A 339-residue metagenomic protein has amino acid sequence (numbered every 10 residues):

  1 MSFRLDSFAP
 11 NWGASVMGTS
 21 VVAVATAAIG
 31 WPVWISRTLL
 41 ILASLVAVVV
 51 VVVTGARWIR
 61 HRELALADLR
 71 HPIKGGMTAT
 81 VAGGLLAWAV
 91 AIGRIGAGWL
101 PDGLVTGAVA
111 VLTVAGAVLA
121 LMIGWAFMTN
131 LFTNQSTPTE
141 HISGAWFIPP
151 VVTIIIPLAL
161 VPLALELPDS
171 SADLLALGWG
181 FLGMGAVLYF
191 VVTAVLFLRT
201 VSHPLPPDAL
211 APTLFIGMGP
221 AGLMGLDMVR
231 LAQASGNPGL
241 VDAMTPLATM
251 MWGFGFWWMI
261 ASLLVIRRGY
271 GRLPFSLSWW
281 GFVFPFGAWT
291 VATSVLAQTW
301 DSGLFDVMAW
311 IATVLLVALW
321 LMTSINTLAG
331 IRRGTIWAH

Functional and structural regions predicted by a protein language model:
M1-A25, R62-V90, V109, T113 (+8 more regions): Juxtamembrane helix-loop boundaries in multi-pass membrane proteins
M1-R4, G55-A67, G103-G107, M122-Q135 (+3 more regions): Hydrophobic, membrane-facing alpha-helical anchors
S15-V21, S44-G55, I123-A126: First transmembrane helix
A23-V24, A47-V53, R57, T193-R199 (+2 more regions): C-terminal transmembrane-bundle signature of multipass membrane proteins, characterized by strong activation on
A25-I35, G93-A108, L160-L177, V229-D242 (+1 more regions): Helix-coil boundary and interhelical linker segments in multi-pass alpha-helical membrane proteins
P32-L104, L112: Membrane helical hairpin/interfacial module
T38-V52, V105-L121, A176-V191, T245-G255 (+1 more regions): Structural signature of hydrophobic alpha-helical transmembrane segments
A91-I95, I123-S136, L158-L167, A186-L205 (+2 more regions): Internal transmembrane alpha-helix with an interfacial aromatic "cap," most often the third helix
